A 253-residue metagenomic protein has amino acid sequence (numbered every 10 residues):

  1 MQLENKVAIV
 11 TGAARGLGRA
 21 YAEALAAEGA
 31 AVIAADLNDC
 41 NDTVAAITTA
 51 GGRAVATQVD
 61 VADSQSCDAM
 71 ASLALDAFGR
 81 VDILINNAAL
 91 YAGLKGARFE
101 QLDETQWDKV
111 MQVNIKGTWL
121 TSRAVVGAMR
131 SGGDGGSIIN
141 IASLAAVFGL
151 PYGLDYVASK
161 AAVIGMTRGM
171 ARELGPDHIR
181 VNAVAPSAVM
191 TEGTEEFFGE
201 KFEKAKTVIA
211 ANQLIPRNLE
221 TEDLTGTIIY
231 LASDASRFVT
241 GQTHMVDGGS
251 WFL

Functional and structural regions predicted by a protein language model:
E28-D42: Conserved glycine-rich Rossmann-like NAD(P)H-binding loop of the short-chain dehydrogenase/reductase
C67, K95-F99, D103-D108, A205 (+1 more regions): Substrate-binding pocket helix/loop in short-chain dehydrogenase/reductase
Y91, K95-G96, F148, I229 (+1 more regions): Short C-terminal tail/terminal secondary-structure segment of NAD(P)H-dependent dehydrogenase/reductase domains
S122, S159, T167: Active-site helix of classical SDR
G127, R172-P176, R237: Alpha-helical segment proximal to the catalytic Tyr-Lys
S143: Residue(s) in the substrate-gating loop at a strand-loop-helix junction that position the organic substrate next
P176, A188-N212: A glycine/serine/threonine-rich, flexible loop-to-helix segment that serves as the NAD(P) cofactor-binding "lid"
